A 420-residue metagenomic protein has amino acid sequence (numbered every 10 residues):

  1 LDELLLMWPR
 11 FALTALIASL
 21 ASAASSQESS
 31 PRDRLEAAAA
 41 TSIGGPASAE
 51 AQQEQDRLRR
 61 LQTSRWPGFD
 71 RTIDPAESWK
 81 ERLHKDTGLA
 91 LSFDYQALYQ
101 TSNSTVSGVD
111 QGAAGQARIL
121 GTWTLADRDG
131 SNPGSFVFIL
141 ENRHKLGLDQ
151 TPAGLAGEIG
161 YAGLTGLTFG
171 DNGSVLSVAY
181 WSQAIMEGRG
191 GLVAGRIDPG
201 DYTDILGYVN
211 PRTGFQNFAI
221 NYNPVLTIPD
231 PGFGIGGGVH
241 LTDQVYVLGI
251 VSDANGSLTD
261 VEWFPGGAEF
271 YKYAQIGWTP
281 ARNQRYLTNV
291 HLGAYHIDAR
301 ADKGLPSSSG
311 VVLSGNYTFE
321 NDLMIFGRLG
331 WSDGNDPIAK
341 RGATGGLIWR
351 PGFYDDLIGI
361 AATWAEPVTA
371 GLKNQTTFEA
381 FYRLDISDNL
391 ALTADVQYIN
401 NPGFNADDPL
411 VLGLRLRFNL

Functional and structural regions predicted by a protein language model:
L20-S102, G108, T124-G130: N-terminal periplasmic/intermembrane-space "pro-region" immediately following the signal or transit peptide
G68, T72-L91, T124-F136, M186-R189 (+5 more regions): Short loop/turn motifs that connect adjacent beta-strands in outer-membrane beta-barrel proteins
F93-Y99, F136-N142, L192-R196, V247-D253 (+6 more regions): Transmembrane beta-barrel strands of outer-membrane/channel proteins
A97, W123-D127, S182-I185, R196 (+8 more regions): Residue-level signature of outer-membrane beta-barrel architecture
I119-G121, A179-W181, L192, I235 (+5 more regions): Membrane-embedded beta-strands of outer-membrane beta-barrel proteins, especially the hydrophobic/small aromatic
D149-Y180, I185-Q275: Surface-exposed coil loops of outer-membrane beta-barrel proteins
A274-V368: Detector for outer-membrane/organellar transmembrane beta-barrel domains, recognizing the amphipathic beta-strand
D408-L420: Outer-membrane beta-barrel "beta-signal"
